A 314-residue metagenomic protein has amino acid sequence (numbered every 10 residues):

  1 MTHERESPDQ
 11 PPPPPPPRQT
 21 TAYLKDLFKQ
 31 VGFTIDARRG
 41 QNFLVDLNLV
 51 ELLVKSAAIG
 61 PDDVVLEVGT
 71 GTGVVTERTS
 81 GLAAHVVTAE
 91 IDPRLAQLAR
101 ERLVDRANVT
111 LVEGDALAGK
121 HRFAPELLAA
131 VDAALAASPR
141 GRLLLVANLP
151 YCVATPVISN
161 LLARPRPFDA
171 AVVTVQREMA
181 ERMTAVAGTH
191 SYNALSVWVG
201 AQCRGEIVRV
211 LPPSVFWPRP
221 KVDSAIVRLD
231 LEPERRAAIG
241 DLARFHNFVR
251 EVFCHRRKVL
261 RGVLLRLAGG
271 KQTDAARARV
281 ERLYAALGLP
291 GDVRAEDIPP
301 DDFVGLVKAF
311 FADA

Functional and structural regions predicted by a protein language model:
M1-N247, A285, G305, A309-A312: Catalytic cores of RNA-modifying enzymes
V31-I35, H190, H255-V259, K271 (+2 more regions): Short secondary-structure junctions and interdomain/linker hinges
A225, L229-L231, A237-P290, I298-D301: An accessory alpha-helical subdomain
D292-D313: C-terminal beta-strand-rich structural cap/linker in extracellular carbohydrate-active enzymes
